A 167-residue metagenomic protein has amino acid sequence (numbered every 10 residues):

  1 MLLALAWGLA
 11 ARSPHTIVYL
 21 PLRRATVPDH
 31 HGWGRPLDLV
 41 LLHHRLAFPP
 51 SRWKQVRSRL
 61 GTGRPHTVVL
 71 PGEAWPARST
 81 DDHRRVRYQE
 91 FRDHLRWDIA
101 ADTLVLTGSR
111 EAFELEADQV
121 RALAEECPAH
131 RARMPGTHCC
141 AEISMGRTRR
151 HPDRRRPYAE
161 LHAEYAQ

Functional and structural regions predicted by a protein language model:
M1-Q167: Positively charged, low-complexity terminal tracts and the immediately adjacent first secondary-structure elements
